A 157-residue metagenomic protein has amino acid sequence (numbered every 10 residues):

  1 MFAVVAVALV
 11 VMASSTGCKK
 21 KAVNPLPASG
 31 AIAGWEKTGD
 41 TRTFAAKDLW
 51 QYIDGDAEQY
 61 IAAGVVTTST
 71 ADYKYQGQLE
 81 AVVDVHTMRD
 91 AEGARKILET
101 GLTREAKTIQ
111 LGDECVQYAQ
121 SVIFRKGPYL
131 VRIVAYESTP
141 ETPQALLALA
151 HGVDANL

Functional and structural regions predicted by a protein language model:
M1-V5: Bacterial N-terminal signal peptides that target proteins for export
V7-M12: Hydrophobic alpha-helical segments of integral membrane proteins
A13-G17: C-terminal motif of bacterial Sec signal peptides marking the signal peptidase cleavage site
C18-L79, R104-T108, L130, S138-L157: N-terminal "mature-domain start" segment
Q78-T87: Mid-length scaffold segments of soluble, non-membrane domains
D84, I123, L130-V134: Structural recognition of the beta-strand scaffold that forms the well-ordered cores of secreted hydrolase catalytic
H86-R89, E137-T139: A short, sequence-level motif marking secondary-structure junctions
R89-K126: Short, internal acidic amphipathic alpha-helical interface segments that mediate docking to partner proteins
